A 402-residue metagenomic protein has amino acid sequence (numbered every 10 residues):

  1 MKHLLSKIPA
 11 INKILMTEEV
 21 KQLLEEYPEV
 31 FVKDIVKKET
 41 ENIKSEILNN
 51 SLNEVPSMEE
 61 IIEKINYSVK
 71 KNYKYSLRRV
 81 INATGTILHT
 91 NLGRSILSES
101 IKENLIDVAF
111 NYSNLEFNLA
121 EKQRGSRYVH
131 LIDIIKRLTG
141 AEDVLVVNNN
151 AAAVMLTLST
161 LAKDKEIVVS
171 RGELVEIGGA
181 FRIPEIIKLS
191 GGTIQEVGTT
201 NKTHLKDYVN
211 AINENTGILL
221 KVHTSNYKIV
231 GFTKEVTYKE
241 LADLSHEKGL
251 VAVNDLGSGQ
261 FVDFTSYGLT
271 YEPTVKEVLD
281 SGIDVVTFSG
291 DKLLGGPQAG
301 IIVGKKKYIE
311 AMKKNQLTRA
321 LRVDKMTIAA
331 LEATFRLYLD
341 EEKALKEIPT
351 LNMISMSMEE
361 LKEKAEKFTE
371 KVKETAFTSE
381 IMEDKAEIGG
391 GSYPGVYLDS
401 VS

Functional and structural regions predicted by a protein language model:
M1-K70: Long amphipathic alpha-helical segments
L4, T369-S402: Catalytic-core signal marking the mid-to-C-terminal active-site face
E41, S45, A83-T84, S95-A120: Glycine-rich phosphate-binding segment of PLP-dependent enzymes
N50-V55, L77-R79, G249-L250, G290 (+3 more regions): Flexible, glycine/charged-enriched surface loops at secondary-structure junctions
S51-L97, N104: Long amphipathic N-terminal alpha/beta scaffold segment
L119-V129, K385-G391: Long, charged amphipathic helices and adjacent flexible linkers at domain junctions
K122-Y338, K373: Conserved PLP-enzyme active-site core in the AAT-like
K307, N315, V323-V372, P394: Structural motif of enzymes handling amino- and sulfur-group chemistry
